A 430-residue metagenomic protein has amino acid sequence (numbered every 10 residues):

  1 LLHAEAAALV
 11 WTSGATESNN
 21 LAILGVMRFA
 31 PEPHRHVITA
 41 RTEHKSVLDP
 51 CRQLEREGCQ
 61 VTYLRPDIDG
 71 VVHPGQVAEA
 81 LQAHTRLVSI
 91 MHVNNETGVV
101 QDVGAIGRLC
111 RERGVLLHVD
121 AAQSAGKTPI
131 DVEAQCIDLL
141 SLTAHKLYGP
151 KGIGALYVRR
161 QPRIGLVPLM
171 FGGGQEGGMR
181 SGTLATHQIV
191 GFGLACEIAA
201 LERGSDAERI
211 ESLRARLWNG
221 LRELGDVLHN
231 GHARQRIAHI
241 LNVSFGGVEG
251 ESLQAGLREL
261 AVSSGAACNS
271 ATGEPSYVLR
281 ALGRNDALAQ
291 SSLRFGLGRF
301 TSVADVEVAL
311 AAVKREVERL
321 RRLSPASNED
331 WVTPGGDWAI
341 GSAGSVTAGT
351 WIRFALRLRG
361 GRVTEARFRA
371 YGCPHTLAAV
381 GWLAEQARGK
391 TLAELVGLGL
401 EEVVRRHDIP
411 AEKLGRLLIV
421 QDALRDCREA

Functional and structural regions predicted by a protein language model:
L1-S324: Pyridoxal 5′-phosphate
P325-A430: Domain-level signature for proteins that mediate thiol-based redox and metal-cofactor handling
